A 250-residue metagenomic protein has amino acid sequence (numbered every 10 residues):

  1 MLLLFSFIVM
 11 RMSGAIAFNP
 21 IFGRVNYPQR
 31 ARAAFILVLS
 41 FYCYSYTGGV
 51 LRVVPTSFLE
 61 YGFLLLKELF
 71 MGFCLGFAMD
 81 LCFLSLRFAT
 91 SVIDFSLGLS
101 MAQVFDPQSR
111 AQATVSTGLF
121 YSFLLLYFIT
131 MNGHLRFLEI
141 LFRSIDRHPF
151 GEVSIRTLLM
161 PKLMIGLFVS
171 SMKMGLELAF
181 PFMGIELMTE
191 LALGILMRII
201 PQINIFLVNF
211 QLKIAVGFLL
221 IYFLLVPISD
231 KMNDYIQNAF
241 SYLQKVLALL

Functional and structural regions predicted by a protein language model:
M1-L250: Hydrophobic alpha-helical segments and their helix-loop boundaries in membrane and membrane-proximal proteins
